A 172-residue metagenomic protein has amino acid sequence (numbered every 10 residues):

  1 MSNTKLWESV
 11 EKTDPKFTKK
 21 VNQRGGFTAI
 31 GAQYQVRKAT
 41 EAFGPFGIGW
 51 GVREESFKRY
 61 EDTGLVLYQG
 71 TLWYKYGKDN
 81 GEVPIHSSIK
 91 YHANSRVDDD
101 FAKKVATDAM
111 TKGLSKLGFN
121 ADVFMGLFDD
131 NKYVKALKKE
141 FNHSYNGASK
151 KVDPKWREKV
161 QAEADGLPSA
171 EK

Functional and structural regions predicted by a protein language model:
M1, H86-S87, A148, P168: Intrinsically disordered, low-complexity segments enriched in Ser/Pro/Gly/Ala and basic residues
M1-V36: N-terminal, Lys/Arg- and Ser/Thr-rich interaction peptides
K5-W7, E82, K151, K155-W156: Charged interaction scaffolds used for protein-protein
L6, V10-T13, F101, V160 (+1 more regions): Generic structural signal of hydrophobic/aromatic residues within well-ordered alpha-helices of folded domains
E8, R37, E41, E158 (+2 more regions): Charged/polar, solvent-exposed surface patches and flexible loops
Q33-K139: Positively charged, aromatic-enriched nucleic acid-contacting surfaces
V134-K172: Interfaces that engage single-stranded nucleic acids at replication/repair/recombination sites
